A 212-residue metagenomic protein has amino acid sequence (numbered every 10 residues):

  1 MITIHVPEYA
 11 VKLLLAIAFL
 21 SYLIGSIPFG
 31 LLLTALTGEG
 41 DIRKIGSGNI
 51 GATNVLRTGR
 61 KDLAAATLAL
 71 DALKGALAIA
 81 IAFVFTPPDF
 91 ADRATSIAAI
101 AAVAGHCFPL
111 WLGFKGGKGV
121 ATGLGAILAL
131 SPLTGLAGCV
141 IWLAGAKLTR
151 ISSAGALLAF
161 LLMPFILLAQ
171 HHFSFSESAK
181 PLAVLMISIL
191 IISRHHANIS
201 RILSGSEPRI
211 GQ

Functional and structural regions predicted by a protein language model:
M1-A16, I79-I97, L128-T134, A169-A183: Helix-coil boundary and interhelical linker segments in multi-pass alpha-helical membrane proteins
K12-G38: N-terminal signal-anchor transmembrane alpha helix
S21-I24, A102-H106, W142-A146, M163 (+2 more regions): Alpha-helical transmembrane segments of multi-pass membrane proteins
L31-L63, H196, S200-Q212: Cytosolic, membrane-interface loops and tails of multi-pass inner-membrane proteins
G40-A52, W111-L124, I151-A159: Short, non-helical or kinked segments that cap or interrupt transmembrane helices
L56-G59, A82-T86, A101, G119-T149 (+1 more regions): Interfacial segments of multi-pass membrane proteins
R57-V84, A98: Multi-pass membrane catalytic core of lipid/isoprenoid biosynthesis enzymes
L136-G138, S152-F160, F175-L185: Loop-to-transmembrane alpha-helix initiation sites
